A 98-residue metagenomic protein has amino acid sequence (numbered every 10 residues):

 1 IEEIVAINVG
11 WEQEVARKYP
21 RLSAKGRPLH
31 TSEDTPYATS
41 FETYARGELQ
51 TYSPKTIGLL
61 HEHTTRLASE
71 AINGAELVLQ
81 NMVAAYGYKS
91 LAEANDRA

Functional and structural regions predicted by a protein language model:
I1-A98: Short amphipathic alpha-helical interaction elements located at domain edges and within/adjacent to intrinsically
